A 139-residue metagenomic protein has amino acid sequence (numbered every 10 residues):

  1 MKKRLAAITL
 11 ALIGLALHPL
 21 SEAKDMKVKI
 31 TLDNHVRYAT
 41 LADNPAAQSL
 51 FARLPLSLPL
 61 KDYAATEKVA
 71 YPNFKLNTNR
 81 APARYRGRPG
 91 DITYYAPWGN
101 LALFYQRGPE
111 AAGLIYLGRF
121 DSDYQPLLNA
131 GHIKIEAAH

Functional and structural regions predicted by a protein language model:
M1-I8: Bacterial N-terminal signal peptides that target proteins for export
K24-Y71, K75: N-terminal secretory signal peptides
N77-P82: Short alpha-helix capping/helix-loop boundary micro-motifs
P89-G90: Loop/turn positions that initiate beta-strands
A96-D123: Beta-strand-rich cores of mature extracytoplasmic or soluble domains
G118-H139: Well-ordered alpha/beta subsegment
